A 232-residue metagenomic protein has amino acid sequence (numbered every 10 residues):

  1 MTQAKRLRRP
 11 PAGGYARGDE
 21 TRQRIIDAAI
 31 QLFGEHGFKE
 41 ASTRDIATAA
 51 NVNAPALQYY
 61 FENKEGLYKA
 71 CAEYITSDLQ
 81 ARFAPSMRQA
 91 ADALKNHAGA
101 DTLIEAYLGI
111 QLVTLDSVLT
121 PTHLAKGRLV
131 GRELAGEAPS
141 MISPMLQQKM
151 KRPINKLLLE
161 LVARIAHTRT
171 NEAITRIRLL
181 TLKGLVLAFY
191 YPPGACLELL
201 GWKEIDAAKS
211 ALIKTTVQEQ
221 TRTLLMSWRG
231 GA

Functional and structural regions predicted by a protein language model:
M1-E20, A90-A91, A232: N-terminal intrinsically disordered/low-complexity leader segments
M1-R8, G109, V113, S117 (+2 more regions): C-terminal peripheral helix-coil segments that are non-catalytic and often amphipathic
R24, L32-Y74: Helix-turn-helix
L67-Q89: Histidine- and aromatic-rich ligand-binding microenvironments
L79, F83, M87, A138 (+2 more regions): Short amphipathic alpha-helical interaction/hinge segments
A84-L124, T175-L182: Hydrophobic alpha-helical connector segments
L119-M145, P193-E198: Amphipathic alpha-helical segments used for helix-helix packing
